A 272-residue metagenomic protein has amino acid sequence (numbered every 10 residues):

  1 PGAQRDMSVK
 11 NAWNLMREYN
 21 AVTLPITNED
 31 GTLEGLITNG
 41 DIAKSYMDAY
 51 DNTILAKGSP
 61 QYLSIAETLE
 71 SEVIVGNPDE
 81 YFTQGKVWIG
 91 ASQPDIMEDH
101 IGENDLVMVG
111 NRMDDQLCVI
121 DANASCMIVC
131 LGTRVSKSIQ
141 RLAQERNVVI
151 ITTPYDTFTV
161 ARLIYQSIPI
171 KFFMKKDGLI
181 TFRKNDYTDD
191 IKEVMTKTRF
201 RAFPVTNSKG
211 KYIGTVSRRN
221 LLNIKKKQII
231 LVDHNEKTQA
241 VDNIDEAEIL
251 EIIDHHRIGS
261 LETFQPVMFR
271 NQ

Functional and structural regions predicted by a protein language model:
G2-N20, T27, Y46, L117-D121 (+2 more regions): The conserved cystathionine-beta-synthase
A3, V9, W13, R17-N20 (+4 more regions): Beta-strand/loop-dominated core regions that host nucleotide or nucleotide-derived cofactor-binding catalytic loops
M16, L24-I42, M195, F203-R219: A glycine-centered beta-loop-beta connector
T23-P25, E34, K86-V87, P94 (+8 more regions): Structural motif
T32-L106, D177-D186, T196-T198: Non-catalytic interface/targeting segments
N39-A56, V160-A161, R219-L231: A short, polar/charged loop-to-alpha-helix boundary motif
W88-F173: Feature captures the catalytic cores and cofactor-binding loops of soluble hydro-lyases/lyases that act on carboxylate
P169-Q272: Replace "Mg2+/Mn2+-dependent" with "divalent metal-dependent
